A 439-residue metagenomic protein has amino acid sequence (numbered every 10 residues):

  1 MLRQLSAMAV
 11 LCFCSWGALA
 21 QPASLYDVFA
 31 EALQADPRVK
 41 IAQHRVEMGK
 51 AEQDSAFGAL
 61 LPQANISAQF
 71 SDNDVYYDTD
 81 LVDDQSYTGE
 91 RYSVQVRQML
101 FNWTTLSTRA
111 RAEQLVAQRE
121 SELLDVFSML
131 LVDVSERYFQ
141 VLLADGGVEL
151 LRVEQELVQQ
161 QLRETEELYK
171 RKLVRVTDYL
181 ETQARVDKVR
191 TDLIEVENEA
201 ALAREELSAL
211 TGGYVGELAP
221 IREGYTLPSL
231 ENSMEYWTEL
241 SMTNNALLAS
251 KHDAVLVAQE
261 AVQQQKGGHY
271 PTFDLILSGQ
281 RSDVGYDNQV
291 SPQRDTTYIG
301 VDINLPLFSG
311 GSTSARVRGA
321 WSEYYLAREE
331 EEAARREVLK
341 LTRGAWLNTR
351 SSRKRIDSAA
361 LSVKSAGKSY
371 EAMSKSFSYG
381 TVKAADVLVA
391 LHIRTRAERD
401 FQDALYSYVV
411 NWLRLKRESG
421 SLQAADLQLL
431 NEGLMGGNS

Functional and structural regions predicted by a protein language model:
S15-G17: N-terminal signal peptide c-region/cleavage motif recognized by signal peptidases
L19, D400-S439: Acidic, low-complexity, intrinsically disordered peripheral segments
D27, G89-R91, E136, E181 (+1 more regions): Transmembrane beta-barrel architecture of outer-membrane proteins
D27-L33, V174, G213-S278, A424-S439: Amphipathic alpha-helical coiled-coil scaffold segments and their short linker/junction regions
A30-K40, E47-P62, S93-R111, S121-S128 (+8 more regions): A glycine-/polar-enriched beta->alpha junction
S67-Q98, I221-E231, Q263, I276-R316 (+2 more regions): Small/polar, glycine/serine/threonine/aspartate-rich low-complexity segments that form flexible
M129-M242, A345-N348, S352, I393-R394 (+1 more regions): Periplasmic alpha-helical coiled-coil/stalk elements that build and connect Gram-negative outer-membrane
Y169-L173, F377-T381, E418: A short glycine-centered flexible hinge/capping loop motif at secondary-structure junctions
